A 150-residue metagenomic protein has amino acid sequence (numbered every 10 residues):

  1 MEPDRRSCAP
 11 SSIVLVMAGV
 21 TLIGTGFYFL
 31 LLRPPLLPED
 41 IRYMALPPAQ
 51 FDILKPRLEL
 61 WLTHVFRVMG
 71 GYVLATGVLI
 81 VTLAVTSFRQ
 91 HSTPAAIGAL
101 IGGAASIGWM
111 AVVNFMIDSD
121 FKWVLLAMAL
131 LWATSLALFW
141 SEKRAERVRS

Functional and structural regions predicted by a protein language model:
M1-R6: Short, Lys/Arg-rich, polar N-terminal cytosolic tail immediately upstream of the first transmembrane signal-anchor
C8-T21, R42-Q50, F66-L79: Hydrophobic alpha-helical transmembrane segments
L15-F29, V73-L83, G103-V113, L131-F139: Helical transmembrane-bundle signal
V20-F66: Hydrophobic transmembrane helix segments
L32-P34, I117-D118, E142: Short helix-capping/hinge motifs at transmembrane helix termini and TM-loop junctions
G77-A96: Juxtamembrane helix-break-helix junctions at the cytosolic face of small multi-pass alpha-helical membrane proteins
I107-L126: Membrane-helix boundary connector in multi-pass membrane proteins
F139-S150: Membrane-interface capping segments at transmembrane-helix boundaries
